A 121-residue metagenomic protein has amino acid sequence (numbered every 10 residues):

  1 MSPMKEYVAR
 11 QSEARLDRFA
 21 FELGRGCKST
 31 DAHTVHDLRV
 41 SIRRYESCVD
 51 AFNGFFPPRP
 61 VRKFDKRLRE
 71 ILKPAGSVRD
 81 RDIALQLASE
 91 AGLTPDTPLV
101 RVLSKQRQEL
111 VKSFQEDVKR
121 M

Functional and structural regions predicted by a protein language model:
M1-M121: Cationic, histidine-enriched alpha-helical/coil surfaces that engage anionic ligands
